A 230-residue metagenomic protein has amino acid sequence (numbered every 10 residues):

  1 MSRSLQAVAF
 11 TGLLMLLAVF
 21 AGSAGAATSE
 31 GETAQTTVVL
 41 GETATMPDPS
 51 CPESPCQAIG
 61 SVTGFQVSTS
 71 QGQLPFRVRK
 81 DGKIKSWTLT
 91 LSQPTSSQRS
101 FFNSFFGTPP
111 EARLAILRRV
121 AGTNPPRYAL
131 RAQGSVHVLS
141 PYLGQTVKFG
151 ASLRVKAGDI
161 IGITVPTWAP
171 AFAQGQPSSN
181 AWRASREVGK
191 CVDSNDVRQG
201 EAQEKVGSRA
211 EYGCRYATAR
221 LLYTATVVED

Functional and structural regions predicted by a protein language model:
M1-F10: Bacterial N-terminal signal peptides that target proteins for export
A9-F20: Bacterial N-terminal signal peptides
A24-S29: Boundary at the C-terminal end of the N-terminal hydrophobic targeting segment
E30-C56, F106-R198: Aromatic- and Gly/Pro-enriched, solvent-exposed loop/edge beta-strand patches characteristic of beta-rich domains
I59-R79, Q145-V147: Short beta-strands within extracellular/lumenal beta-sheet-rich domains
R77-K83, R154: Residue-level "contact hotspot" at macromolecular interaction interfaces
D81-F106: A short beta-strand element within beta-rich, extracytoplasmic domains of secreted/secretory-pathway proteins
N195-D230: Compositionally biased low-complexity segments at domain edges in trafficked proteins and select soluble regulators
